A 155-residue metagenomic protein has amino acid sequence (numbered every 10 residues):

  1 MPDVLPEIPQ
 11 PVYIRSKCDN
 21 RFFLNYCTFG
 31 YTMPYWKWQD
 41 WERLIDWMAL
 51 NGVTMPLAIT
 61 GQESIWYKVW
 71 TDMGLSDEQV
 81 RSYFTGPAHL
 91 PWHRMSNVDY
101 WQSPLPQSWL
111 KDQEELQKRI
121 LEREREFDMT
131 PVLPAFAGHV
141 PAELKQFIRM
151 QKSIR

Functional and structural regions predicted by a protein language model:
P2-R155: Aromatic-lined carbohydrate-binding surfaces of glycoside hydrolases
